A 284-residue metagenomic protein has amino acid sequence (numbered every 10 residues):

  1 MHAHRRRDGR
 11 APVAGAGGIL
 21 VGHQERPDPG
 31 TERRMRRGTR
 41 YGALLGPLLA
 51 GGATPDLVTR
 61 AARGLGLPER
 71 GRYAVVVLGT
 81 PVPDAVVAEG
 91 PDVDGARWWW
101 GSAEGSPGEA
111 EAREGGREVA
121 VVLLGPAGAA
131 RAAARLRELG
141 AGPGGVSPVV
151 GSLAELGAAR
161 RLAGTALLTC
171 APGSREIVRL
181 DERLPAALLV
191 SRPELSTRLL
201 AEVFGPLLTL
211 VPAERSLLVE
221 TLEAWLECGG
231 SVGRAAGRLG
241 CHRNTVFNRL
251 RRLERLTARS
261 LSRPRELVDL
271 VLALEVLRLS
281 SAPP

Functional and structural regions predicted by a protein language model:
M1-G46, G95, S102, S106-A110 (+3 more regions): Alpha-helical/coil-rich non-catalytic "connector" segments in signaling and regulatory proteins
H4-R7, V21-Q24, R34-R198: Hydrophobic helix-rich structural segments at or within alpha/beta enzyme and signaling domains
G51, C170, L210-E214, C228: Short coil/turn helix-boundary motifs
A130, G164, T197, A201-F204 (+3 more regions): Conserved terminal C-lobe alpha helix of the protein kinase catalytic domain
G151, T209-L210, H242, S260: Short, contiguous acidic/charged loop-to-helix segments that flank catalytic cores in large enzymes
A166-C170, P206, L256, L277: Conserved, well-folded catalytic cores of nucleic-acid-processing and energy-transducing macromolecular machines
V178-R183, E202, L250-E254: Short acidic (Asp/Glu) and glycine-rich catalytic loops that position anionic groups and cofactors
S191-W225: Helix-loop-beta hinge of the Bergerat
